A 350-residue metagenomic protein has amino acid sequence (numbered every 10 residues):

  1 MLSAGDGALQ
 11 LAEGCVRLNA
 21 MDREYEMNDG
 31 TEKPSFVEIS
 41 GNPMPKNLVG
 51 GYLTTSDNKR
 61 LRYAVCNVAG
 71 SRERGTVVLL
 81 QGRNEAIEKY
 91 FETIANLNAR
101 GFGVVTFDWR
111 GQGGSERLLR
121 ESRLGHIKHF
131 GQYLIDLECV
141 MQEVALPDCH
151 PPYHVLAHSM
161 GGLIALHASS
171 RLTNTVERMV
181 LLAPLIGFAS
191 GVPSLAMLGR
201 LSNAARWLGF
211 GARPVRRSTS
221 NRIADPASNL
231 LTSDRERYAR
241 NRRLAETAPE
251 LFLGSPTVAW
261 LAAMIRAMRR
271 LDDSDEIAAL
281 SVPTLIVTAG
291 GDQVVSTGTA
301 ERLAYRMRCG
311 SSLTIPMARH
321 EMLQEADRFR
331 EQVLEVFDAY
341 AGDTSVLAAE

Functional and structural regions predicted by a protein language model:
M21-T54, R60-A69: An N-terminal hydrophobic leader/cap segment in hydrolases
N96-L119: Conserved alpha/beta-hydrolase
G125-A145: Alpha/beta-hydrolase active-site loop
M160, A165-F252: Alpha/beta-hydrolase-fold enzymes
L280, I286-T288: Short beta-strand/loop motif that positions the catalytic acidic residue of the alpha/beta-hydrolase fold
V282, S296-Y305: Short alpha-helix in the alpha/beta-hydrolase fold that links the catalytic acid
G291-V295: Acidic catalytic loop of the alpha/beta-hydrolase fold
P316-E350: Catalytic active-site module of serine/aspartate enzymes centered on a nucleophile-bearing elbow/loop
